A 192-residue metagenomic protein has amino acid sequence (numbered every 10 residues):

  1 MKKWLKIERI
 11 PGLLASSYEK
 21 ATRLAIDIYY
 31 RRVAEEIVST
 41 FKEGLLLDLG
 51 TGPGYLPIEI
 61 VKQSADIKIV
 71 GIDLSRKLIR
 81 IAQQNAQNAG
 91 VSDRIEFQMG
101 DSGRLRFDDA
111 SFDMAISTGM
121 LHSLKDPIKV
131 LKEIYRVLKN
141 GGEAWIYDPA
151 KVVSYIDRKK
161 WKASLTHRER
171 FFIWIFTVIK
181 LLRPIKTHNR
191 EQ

Functional and structural regions predicted by a protein language model:
M1-F41, Y55-E59, F171-T177: Conserved class I S-adenosyl-L-methionine
L47, Y55-R104: Class I SAM-dependent methyltransferase SAM/SAH-binding core
G52: Conserved glycine-rich SAM-binding loop
V91, L124-K125, L138-K139: Helix-to-beta-strand junctions that scaffold the AdoMet/dcAdoMet cofactor pocket in Class I SAM-dependent enzymes
I116: A conserved beta-strand element that flanks and buttresses the S-adenosyl-L-methionine
G119-M120: Short catalytic micro-motifs in class I SAM-dependent methyltransferases
I128-N140: A short glycine-rich, Lys/Arg-flanked "PGG" loop and its adjoining helix->strand segment in the class I
W145-Q192: C-terminal alpha-helical "lid/dimerization" subdomain adjacent to the S-adenosyl-L-methionine
